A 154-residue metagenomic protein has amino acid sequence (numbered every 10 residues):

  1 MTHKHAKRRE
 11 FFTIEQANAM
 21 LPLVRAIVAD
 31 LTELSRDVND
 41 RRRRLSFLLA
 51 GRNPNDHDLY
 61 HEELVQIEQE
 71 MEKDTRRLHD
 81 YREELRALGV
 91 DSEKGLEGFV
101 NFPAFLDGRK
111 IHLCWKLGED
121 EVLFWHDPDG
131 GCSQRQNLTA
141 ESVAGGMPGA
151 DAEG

Functional and structural regions predicted by a protein language model:
M1-A50: Long, hydrophobic N-terminal alpha-helical segment
Q16, Q66-Q69, Q134-Q136: Residue-identity detector for glutamine
L21, L59, I67, L96-F99: Short secondary-structure boundary micro-motifs
I27, L34, R41-R44, L48 (+5 more regions): Amphipathic coiled-coil alpha-helices
E72, H79-G154: Glycine-rich, aromatic-bearing surface loops/beta-hairpins
